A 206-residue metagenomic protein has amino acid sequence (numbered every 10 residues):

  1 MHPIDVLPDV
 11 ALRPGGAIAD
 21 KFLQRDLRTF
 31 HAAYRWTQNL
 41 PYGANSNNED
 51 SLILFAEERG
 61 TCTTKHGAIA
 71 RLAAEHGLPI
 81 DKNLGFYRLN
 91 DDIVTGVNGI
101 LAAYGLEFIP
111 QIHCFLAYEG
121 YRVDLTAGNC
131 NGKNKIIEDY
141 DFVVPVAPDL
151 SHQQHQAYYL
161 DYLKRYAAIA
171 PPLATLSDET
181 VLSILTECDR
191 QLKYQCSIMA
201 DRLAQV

Functional and structural regions predicted by a protein language model:
H2-V6, V10-A11, A17-R25, Y42 (+1 more regions): His-Asp-centered catalytic microenvironments across diverse enzyme cores, prominently the transglutaminase-like
R13-A17, S46-I53: A short, surface-exposed helix-loop junction/capping segment
Q24-L27, A56: Conserved aromatic
D26-N48: Glycine-rich flap/beta-hairpin and adjacent strands of clan AA aspartyl proteases
A32, G67-A68, Q111: Short Gly/charged-rich anion-binding patches and loops
R35, R71, C114: Surface-exposed charge patches
N48-G105: Active-site neighborhood of thiol-dependent amide/isopeptide-bond enzymes
